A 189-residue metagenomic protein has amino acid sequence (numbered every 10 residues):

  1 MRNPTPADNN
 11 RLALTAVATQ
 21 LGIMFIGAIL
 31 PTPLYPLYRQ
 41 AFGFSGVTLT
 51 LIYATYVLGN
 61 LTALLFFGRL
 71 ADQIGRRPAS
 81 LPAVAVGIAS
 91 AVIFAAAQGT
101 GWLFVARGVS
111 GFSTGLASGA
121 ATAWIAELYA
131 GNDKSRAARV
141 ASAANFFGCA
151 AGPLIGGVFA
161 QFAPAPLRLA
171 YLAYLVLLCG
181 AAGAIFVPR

Functional and structural regions predicted by a protein language model:
L12-G46: Extracytoplasmic
A13, S45-Y53, A138: Juxtamembrane helix-start elements in MFS-like secondary transporters
A16, G99-R107: Short hydrophobic/alpha-helical segments at membrane-entry points of transmembrane helices in Major Facilitator
G43, G75, A96-G101, P164: Helix-breaking motifs and short loop linkers at transmembrane-helix boundaries and internal kinks in secondary membrane
L51-G68, S118, T122: Central cavity-lining transmembrane alpha-helices of secondary-active solute carriers, predominantly the Major
P78-I93, G101: Structural signature of the two symmetry-related core transmembrane helices
A106-N145: Cytoplasmic helix-loop-helix junction between adjacent transmembrane helices in 12-TM secondary transporters
R136, V140-F186: Helix-loop-helix hairpin linking two adjacent transmembrane segments in secondary transporters
